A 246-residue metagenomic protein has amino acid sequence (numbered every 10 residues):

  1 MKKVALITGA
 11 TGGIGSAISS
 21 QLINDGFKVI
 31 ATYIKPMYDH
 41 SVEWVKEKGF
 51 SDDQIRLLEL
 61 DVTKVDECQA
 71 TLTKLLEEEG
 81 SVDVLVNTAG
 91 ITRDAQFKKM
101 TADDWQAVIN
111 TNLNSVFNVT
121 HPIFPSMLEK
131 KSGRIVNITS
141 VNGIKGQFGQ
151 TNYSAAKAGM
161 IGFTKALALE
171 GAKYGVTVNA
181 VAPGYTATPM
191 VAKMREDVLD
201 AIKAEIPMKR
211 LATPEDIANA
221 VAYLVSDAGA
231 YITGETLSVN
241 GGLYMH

Functional and structural regions predicted by a protein language model:
T11-G12: Conserved glycine-rich cofactor-binding loop
D25-V42: Conserved glycine-rich Rossmann-like NAD(P)H-binding loop of the short-chain dehydrogenase/reductase
Q96-F97, D104-I109, V191, I202: Substrate-binding pocket helix/loop in short-chain dehydrogenase/reductase
T120, A156, T164: Active-site helix of classical SDR
P125, L169-K173, A230: Alpha-helical segment proximal to the catalytic Tyr-Lys
S140: Residue(s) in the substrate-gating loop at a strand-loop-helix junction that position the organic substrate next
A172, T177, I232-G234, N240: Short, small/polar-rich loop/turn modules that mediate ligand/substrate recognition or access, typified
